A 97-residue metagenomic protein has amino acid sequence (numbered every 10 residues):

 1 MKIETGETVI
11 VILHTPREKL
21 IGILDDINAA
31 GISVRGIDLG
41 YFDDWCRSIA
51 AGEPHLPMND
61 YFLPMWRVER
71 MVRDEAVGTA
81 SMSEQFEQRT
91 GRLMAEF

Functional and structural regions predicted by a protein language model:
M1-F97: Conserved RNA-binding domains used in RNP assembly and mRNA/RNA metabolism
